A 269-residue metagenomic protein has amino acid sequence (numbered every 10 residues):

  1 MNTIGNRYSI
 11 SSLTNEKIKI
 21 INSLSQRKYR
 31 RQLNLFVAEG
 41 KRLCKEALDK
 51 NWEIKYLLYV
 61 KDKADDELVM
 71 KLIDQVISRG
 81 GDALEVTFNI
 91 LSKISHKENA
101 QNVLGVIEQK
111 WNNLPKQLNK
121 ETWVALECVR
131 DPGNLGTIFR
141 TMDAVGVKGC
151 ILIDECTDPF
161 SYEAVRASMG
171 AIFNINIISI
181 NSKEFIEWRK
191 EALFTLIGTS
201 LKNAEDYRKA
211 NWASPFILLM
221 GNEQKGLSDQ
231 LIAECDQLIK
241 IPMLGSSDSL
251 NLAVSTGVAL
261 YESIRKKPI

Functional and structural regions predicted by a protein language model:
M1-K71, C156-T157: Boundary-proximal intrinsically disordered activation/regulatory segments immediately upstream of a helical core
Y8-S12, D82-T87, I175-K183: Short acidic-hydrophobic, aromatic-tinged amphipathic segments that line or gate anion-handling sites
G40, R130-T137, N251-S255: Amphipathic alpha-helical repeat scaffolds
D49, Q75-S78, W111, P115-N203: RNA substrate-binding interface of SAM-dependent RNA methyltransferases
L72-H96: A glycine-rich helix N-cap at a beta->alpha junction
V86-T87, E127, I153-D154, N176 (+1 more regions): Short beta->alpha connector loops at strand-helix junctions that form conserved, small/polar/Pro-enriched
A144-V145, P159, A164-I172, D229-I269: Structured adenosyl-cofactor binding patch, chiefly the S-adenosyl-L-methionine
G198-S247: Active-site/ligand-binding-proximal alpha/beta "capping" segment
